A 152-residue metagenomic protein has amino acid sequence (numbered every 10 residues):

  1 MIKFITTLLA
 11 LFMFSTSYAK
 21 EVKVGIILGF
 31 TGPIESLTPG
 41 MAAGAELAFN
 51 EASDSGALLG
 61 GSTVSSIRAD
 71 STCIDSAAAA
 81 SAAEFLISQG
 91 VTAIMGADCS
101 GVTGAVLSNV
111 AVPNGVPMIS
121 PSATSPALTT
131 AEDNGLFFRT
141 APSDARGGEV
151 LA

Functional and structural regions predicted by a protein language model:
F4-M13: Sec-dependent N-terminal signal peptides
S15-A19: Sec/Tat signal peptide C-region and signal peptidase I cleavage site
G25-E46, A69-S76, D98: Extracytoplasmic "Venus flytrap"
L28-I34, F49-G56, L86-G90, M95-D98 (+1 more regions): Sec/Tat-exported extracytoplasmic proteins
A42-S66: Signal peptide-proximal N-terminal region of secreted/periplasmic/extracellular or secretory-lumen proteins
A57-C73, D133-L136: Short beta-strand elements in bilobed, periplasmic/extracellular small-molecule ligand-binding domains
R68-A69, C73-T92: Short, well-structured alpha-helical segments in soluble
V91-A152: Extracytoplasmic ligand/sensor domains, especially the bilobed periplasmic-binding protein
